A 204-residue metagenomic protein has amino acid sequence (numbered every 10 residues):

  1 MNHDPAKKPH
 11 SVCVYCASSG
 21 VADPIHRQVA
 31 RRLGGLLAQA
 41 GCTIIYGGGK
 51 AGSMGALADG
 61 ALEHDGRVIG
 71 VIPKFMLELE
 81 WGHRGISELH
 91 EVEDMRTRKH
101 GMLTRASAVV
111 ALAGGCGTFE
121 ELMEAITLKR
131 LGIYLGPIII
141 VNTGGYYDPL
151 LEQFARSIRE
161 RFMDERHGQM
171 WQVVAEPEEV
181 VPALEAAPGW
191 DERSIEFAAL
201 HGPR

Functional and structural regions predicted by a protein language model:
N2-R105, G144-E178, P182-A183, P188-R204: A cross-family phosphate/adenosyl-ligand binding-site feature
G48, I72, V92-E93, L112-G114 (+3 more regions): Short beta->alpha connector loops at strand-helix junctions that form conserved, small/polar/Pro-enriched
T97-G132, I139, W190-E196: Active-site/ligand-binding-proximal alpha/beta "capping" segment
